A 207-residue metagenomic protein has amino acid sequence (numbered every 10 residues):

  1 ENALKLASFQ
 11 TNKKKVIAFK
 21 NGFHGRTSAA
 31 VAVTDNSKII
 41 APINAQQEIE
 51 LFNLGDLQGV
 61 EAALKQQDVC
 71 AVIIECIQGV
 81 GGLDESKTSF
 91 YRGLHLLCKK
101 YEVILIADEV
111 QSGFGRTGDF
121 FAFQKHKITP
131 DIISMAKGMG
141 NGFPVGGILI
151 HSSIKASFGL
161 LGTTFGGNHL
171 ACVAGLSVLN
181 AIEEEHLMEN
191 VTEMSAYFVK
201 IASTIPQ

Functional and structural regions predicted by a protein language model:
E1-Q207: Conserved N-terminal phosphate-binding loop of PLP-dependent enzymes in the Aspartate aminotransferase
